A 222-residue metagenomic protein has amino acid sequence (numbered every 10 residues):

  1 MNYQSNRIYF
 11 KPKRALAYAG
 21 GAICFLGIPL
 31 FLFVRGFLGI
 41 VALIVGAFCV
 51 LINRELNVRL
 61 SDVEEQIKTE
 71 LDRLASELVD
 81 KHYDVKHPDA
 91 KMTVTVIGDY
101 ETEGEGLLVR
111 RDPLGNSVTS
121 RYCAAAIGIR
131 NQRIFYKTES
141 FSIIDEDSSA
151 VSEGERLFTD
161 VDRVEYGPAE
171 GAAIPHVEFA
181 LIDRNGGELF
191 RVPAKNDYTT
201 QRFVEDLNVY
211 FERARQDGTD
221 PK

Functional and structural regions predicted by a protein language model:
M1-P12, A47-F48, E55-I127: Anionic N-terminal interaction surfaces
A15-G21, I28-V45: Hydrophobic alpha-helical transmembrane segments
F31-L32, V50-R54, F141: Transmembrane helix-loop junctions and nearby membrane-interface residues
L38, R133, I174-E178: A generic structural signal for beta-strand entry/edge sites
T95-T102, V109, E139, P168 (+1 more regions): Extended interaction regions within the primary functional domain
D112, R130, D183-R184: Acidic surface patches and DE-rich sequence motifs
S117-S149: Conserved beta-hairpin
S148-K222: Acidic, Ser/Thr- and proline-rich intrinsically disordered linker/docking segments of eukaryotic scaffolds
